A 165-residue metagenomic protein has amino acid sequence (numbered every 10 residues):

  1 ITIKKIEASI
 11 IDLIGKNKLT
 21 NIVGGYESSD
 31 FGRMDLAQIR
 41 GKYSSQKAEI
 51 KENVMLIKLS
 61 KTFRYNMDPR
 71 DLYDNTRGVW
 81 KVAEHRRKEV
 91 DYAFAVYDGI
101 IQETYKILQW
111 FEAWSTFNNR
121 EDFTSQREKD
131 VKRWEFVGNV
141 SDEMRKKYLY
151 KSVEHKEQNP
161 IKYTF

Functional and structural regions predicted by a protein language model:
I1-E49: Structure-specific nucleic-acid interaction/processing domains
S29-T76: Hydrophobic, aromatic-enriched interface-forming segments
L59-F165: Structured alpha/beta reader/binder surfaces that contact nucleic acids or chromatin modification marks
